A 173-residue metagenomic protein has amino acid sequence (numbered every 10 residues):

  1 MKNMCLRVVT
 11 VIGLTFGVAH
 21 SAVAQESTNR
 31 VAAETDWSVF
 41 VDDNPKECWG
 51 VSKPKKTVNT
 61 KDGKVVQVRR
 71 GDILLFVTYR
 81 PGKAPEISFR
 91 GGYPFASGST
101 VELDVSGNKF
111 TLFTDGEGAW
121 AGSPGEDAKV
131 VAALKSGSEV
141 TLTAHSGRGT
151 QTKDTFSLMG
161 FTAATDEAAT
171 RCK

Functional and structural regions predicted by a protein language model:
M1, S21-A24: ...the same signal can extend to comparable exposed beta-sheet modules with similar sequence chemistry even outside
M1-R7: Positively charged n-region of N-terminal signal peptides that target proteins for export
M4, I12, D72-I73: Intrinsic-disorder/low-complexity peptide segments enriched for small residues
R7-V8, Q25: Alpha-carbonic anhydrase
V8-A19: Bacterial N-terminal signal peptides
V23-K173: A generic "folded-domain core" signal
